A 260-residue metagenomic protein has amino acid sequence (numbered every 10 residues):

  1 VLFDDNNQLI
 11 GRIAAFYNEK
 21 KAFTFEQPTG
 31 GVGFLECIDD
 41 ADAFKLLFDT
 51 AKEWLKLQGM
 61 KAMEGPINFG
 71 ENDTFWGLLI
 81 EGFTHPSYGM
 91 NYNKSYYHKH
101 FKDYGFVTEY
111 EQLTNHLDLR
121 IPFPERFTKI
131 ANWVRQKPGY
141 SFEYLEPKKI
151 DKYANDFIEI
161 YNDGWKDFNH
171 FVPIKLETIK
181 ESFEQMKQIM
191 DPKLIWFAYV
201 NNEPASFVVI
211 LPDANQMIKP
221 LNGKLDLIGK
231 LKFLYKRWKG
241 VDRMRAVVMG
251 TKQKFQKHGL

Functional and structural regions predicted by a protein language model:
V1-E19, F25-T29, I38-A43, H98 (+2 more regions): Catalytic cores of nucleotide-enabled group-transfer and carboxylate-activating enzymes in metabolic and assembly-line
V1-N6, I13-T24, Y144-T251: A conserved beta-strand-loop-helix scaffold within acyl/acetyltransferase catalytic domains
N18-K20, L35-C37, N68-G70, R120 (+2 more regions): An acidic- and aromatic-residue-enriched active-site/binding cleft used to recognize and process polar
T24-G105, N222-L260: Acyl-donor binding region in acyl/amide transferases
F34, T114, I195-F197: Conserved hydrophobic/aromatic beta-strand scaffold that supports enzyme active sites
A43-L46, Y92, Y96, Y110 (+5 more regions): Generic recognition of stable, solvent-exposed alpha-helical segments in well-folded globular domains
W54-K56, Y104-V107, W133-V134, K187-Q188 (+2 more regions): A general structural signal for short secondary-structure junctions and capping/turn motifs
N91-H170: Acyltransferase donor/substrate-recognition loop-hinge adjacent to the catalytic core
